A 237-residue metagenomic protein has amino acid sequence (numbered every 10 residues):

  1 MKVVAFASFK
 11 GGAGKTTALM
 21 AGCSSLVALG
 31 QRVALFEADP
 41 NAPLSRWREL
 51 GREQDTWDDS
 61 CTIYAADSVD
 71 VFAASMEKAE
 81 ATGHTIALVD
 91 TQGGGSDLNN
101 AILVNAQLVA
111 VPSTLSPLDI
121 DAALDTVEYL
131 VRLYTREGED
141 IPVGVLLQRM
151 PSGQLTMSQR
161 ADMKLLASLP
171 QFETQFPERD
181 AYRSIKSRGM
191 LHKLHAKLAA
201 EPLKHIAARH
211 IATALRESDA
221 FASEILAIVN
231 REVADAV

Functional and structural regions predicted by a protein language model:
V3-A13, G22-V89, G93, D97: P-loop/Walker-type NTP enzyme "switch/lid" segment
T17-A18: Hydrophobic positions on the alpha1 helix immediately C-terminal to the Walker A/P-loop
G22, L29, A34, Q92-T174: Conserved catalytic-core segment of NTP-binding enzymes
L50-Q54, A106, Y129, D162-M163 (+1 more regions): Short, hinge-like loop/turn segments at secondary-structure boundaries
G51-T56, E80, V131-E139, V229-A234: Alpha-helix termini
S68-V71, A122, T126, H210-E217: Soluble or luminal CAZymes and related metallo-dependent hydrolases
P151, A161-A199: Beta-strand-loop-alpha "switch" segments that mediate conformational coupling across diverse proteins
L198-V237: NTP-binding/hydrolysis catalytic cores, primarily Walker-type P-loop NTPases
